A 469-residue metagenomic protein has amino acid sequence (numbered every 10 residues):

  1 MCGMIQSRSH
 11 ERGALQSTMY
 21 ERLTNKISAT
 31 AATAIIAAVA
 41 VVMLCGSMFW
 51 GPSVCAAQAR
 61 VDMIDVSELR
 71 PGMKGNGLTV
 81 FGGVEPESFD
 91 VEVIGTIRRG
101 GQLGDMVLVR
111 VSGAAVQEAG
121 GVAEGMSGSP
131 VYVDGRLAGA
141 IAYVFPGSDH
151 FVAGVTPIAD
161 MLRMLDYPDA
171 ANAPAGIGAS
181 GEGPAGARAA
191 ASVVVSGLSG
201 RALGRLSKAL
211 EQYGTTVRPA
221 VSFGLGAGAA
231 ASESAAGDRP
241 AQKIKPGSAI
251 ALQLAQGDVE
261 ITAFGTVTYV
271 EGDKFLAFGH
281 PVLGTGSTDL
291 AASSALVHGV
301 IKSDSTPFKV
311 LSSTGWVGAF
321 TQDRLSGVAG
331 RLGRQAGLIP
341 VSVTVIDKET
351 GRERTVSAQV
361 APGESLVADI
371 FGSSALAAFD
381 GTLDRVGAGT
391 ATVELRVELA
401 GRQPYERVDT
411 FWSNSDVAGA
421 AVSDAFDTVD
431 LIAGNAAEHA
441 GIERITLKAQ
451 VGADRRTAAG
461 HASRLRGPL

Functional and structural regions predicted by a protein language model:
M1-A32: N-terminal secretory signal peptides that target proteins for export/translocation
C2, S28, M43-L44, C55-L469: Terminal presequence/propeptide segments associated with secretion/organelle targeting and zymogen/polyprotein
M4, R12, R22, S47 (+3 more regions): Intrinsically disordered, low-complexity regions enriched in small/polar residues
T33-G51: Bacterial N-terminal signal peptides
